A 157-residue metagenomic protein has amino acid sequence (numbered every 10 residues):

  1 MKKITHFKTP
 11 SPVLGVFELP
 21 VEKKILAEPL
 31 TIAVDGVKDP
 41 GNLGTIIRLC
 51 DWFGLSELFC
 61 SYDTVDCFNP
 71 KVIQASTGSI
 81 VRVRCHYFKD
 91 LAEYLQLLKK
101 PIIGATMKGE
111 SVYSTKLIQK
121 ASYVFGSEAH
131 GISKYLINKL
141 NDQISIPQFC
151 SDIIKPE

Functional and structural regions predicted by a protein language model:
M1, D63-V65, F88, E128-H130 (+1 more regions): Short, acidic/turn-prone active-site loops that include or flank metal/cofactor- and phosphate-binding residues
M1-T5, P101: N-terminal positively charged helical leader segments and presequences
I4, Y94-L97, S114, I153-E157: Short, charged, surface-exposed secondary-structure boundary motifs
T5-L14: A glycine-rich, Thr/Ser-enriched phosphate-binding loop motif common to dinucleotide/cofactor-binding enzymes
F7, L26-E28, T115-L117: Short glycine/proline-enriched turns and hinge-like loops at secondary-structure junctions
V16-F17, V21-G109: RNA substrate-binding interface of SAM-dependent RNA methyltransferases
P40-G44, S151-E157: Short, conserved micro-motifs enriched in small and acidic residues
I103-I153: Active-site/ligand-binding-proximal alpha/beta "capping" segment
